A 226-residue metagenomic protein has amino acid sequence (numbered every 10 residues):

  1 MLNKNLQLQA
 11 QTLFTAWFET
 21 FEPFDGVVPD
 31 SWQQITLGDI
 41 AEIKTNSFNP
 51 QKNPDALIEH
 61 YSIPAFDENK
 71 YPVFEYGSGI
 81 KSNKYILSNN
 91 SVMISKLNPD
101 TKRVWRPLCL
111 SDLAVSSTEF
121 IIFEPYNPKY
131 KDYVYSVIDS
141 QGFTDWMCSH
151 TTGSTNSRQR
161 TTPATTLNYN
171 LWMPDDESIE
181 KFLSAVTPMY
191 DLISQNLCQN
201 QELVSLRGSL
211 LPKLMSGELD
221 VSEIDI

Functional and structural regions predicted by a protein language model:
M1-F48, E177-V221: Non-catalytic DNA-recognition/assembly elements of restriction-modification systems
Q11, Q34, P54, K131 (+5 more regions): Alpha-helix initiation and N-capping motif
G38-P50, A56-S95, T101, C109 (+1 more regions): Sequence-specific dsDNA recognition surfaces
N83-Y85, N89-T144, S149-T166: A short beta-sheet element
I86, M93-I94, I122, N170 (+3 more regions): Structured core elements
S117-T118, T166-N168, L206, S216: Active-site lining segments that contact anionic ligands and/or coordinate catalytic metals
I121-P125, L167-M173, T187-S194: Short, well-ordered beta-strand elements within core beta-sheets of diverse protein domains
I224-I226: Amphipathic heptad-repeat alpha-helical coiled-coil/stalk segments that mediate oligomerization, filament/stalk
